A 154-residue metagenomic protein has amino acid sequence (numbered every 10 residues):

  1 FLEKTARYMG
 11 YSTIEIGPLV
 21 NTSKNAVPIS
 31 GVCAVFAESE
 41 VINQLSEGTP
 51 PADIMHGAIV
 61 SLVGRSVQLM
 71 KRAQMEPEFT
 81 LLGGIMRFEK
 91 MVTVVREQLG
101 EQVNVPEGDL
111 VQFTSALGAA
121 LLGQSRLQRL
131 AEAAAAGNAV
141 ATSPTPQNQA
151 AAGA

Functional and structural regions predicted by a protein language model:
F1-N25, L121: Glycine-rich phosphate-binding loop plus the immediately following alpha-helix
F1-R7, G108-T142: Glycine-rich phosphate-binding/hydrolytic loop that grips phosphoryl groups
M9-I14, T49, M70-Q74, Q124-E132: Short helix-capping/linker segments at secondary-structure and domain boundaries
T13, G17-V20, V27, G31 (+1 more regions): Mobile "lid/hinge" segments at catalytic clefts and subdomain interfaces of large enzymes
A37-M70, Q112: Adenine-nucleotide phosphate-binding core of ATP-dependent small-molecule kinases
T49, V103-L110: A short glycine/serine-rich beta->alpha loop
K71-Q98, L110-Q112: Glycine-rich phosphate-binding loops at beta-strand->alpha-helix junctions
